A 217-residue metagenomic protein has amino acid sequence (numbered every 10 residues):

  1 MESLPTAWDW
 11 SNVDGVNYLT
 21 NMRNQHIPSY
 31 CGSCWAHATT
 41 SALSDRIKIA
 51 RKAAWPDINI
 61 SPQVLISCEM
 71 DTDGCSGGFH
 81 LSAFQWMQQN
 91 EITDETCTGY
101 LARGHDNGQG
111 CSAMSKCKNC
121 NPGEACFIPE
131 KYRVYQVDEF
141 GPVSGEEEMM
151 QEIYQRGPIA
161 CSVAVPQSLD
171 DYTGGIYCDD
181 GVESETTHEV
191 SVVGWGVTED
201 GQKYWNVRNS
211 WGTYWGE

Functional and structural regions predicted by a protein language model:
M1-E217: Catalytic-core signature of thiol
